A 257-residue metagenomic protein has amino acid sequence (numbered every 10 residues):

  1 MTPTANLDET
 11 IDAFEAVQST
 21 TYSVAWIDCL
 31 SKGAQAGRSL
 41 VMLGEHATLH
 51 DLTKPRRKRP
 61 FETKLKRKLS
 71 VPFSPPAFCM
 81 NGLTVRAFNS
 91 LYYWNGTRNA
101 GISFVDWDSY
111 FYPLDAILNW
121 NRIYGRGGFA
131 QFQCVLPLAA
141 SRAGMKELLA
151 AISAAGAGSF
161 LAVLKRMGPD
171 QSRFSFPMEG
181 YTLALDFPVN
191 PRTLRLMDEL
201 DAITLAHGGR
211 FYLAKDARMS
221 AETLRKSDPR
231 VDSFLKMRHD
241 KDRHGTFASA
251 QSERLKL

Functional and structural regions predicted by a protein language model:
M1-A143, A150-A151: C-terminal substrate-binding/cap subdomain adjacent to the FAD-binding core in PCMH-type and related FAD-linked
S19-W26, G156-L164, H207-D216: Flexible, glycine/charged-enriched surface loops at secondary-structure junctions
W26-D28, L40-L43, V163-K165, A184-P188 (+3 more regions): Residues in well-ordered beta-strands of folded domains
W26-K32, S109, L164-S172, D216-K226 (+1 more regions): A glycine-rich phosphate-binding loop feature that marks nucleotide/adenosyl-phosphate handling sites
A36-E45, D170-E179, E222-D232: Short glycine/threonine-rich loop-to-helix capping motif typified by GTGT followed within a few residues by an Asp-Pro
G127, F132-P188: C-terminal structural cap/anchor segments
K146-A151, L196-T204: Short amphipathic alpha-helices in soluble, non-transmembrane regions that often serve as interface/regulatory elements
R192-L194, L205, G209-L257: Activity-critical C-terminal alpha-helical subdomain
